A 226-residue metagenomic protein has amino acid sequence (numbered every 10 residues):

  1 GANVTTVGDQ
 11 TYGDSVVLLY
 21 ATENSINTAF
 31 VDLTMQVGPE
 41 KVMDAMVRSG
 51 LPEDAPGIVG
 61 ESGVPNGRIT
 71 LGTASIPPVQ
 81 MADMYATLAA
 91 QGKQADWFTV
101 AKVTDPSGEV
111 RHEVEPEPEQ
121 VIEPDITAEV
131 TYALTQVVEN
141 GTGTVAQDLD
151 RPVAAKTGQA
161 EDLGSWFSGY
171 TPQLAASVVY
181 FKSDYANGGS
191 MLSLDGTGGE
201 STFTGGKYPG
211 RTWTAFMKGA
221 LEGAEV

Functional and structural regions predicted by a protein language model:
G1-S15, S49, Q94-E109: Short, glycine/proline-biased beta-turn/loop segments that scaffold the active-site neighborhood
A2-T6, G38-D83: Mid-domain, small-residue-enriched loop/turn segments at the edges of structured enzyme/sensor domains
N3-Y12, V17, T28-T34, N66-G72 (+2 more regions): Second-shell loop/turn segments in exported
Q10, G50-P65, A186-T204: Intrinsically disordered, low-complexity coil segments
V17, N27-V31, P39-M43, A55 (+3 more regions): Intrinsically disordered or highly flexible coil/loop and linker segments, enriched in small and charged/polar residues
Y20, N24, S75-V226: A penicillin-recognizing enzyme superfamily signal
E23-N27, M35-G38, G50: Peptidoglycan glycan-strand catalytic modules in the bacterial/periplasmic cell-wall system
T34-Q36, D44-S49, I58-G63, D96-A101 (+1 more regions): Short coil/turn segments at secondary-structure boundaries
